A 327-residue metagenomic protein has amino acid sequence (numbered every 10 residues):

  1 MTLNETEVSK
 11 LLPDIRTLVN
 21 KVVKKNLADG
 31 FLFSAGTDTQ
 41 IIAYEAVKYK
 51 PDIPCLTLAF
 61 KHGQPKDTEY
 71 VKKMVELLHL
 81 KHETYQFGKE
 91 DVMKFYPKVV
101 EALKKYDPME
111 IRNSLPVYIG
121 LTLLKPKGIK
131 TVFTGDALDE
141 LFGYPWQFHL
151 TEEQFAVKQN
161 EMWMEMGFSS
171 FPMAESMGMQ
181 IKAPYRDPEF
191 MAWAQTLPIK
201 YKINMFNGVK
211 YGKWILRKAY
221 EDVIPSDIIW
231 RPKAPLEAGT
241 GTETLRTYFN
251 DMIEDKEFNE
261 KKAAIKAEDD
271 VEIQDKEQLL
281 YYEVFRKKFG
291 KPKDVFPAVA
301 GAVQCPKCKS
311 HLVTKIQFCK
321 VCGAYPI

Functional and structural regions predicted by a protein language model:
T2-N207, Y211-I224, G241-Y248, E268-V271 (+2 more regions): ATP-dependent adenylate-handling active sites, centered on carboxylate activation for C-N bond formation
I203-N204, W230-P232: Short, hydrophobic secondary-structure boundary micro-motifs
P225-I229: Short helix-interrupting loop/turn segments at helix-coil junctions
R231-M252: Hydrophobic, amphipathic alpha-helical faces that serve as interaction scaffolds
R246-A264: Long, continuous compositionally biased terminal/linker segments
